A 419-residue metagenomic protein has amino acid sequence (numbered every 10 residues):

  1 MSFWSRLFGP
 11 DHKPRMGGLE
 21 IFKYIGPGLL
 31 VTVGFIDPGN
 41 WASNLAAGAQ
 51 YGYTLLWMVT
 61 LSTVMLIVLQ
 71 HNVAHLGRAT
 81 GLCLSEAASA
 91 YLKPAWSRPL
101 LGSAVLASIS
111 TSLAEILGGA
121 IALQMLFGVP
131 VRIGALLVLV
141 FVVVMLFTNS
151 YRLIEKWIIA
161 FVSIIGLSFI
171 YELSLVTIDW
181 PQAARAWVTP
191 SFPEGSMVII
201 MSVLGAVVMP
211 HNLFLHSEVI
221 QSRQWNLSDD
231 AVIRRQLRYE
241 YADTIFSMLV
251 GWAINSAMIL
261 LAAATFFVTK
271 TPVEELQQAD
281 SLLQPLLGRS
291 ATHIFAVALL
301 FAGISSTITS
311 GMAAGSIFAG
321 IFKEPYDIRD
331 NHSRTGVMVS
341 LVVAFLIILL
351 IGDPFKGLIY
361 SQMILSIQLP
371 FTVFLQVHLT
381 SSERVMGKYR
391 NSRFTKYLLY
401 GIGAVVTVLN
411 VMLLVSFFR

Functional and structural regions predicted by a protein language model:
F3-P10, S43-G48, H71-W96, I121 (+2 more regions): Flexible loop linkers connecting adjacent transmembrane helices in multi-pass alpha-helical membrane transporters
K13-G18, G52, A79-L106, L126-V131 (+2 more regions): Transmembrane-helix boundary/entry motifs in multi-pass membrane transporters
V31, M58-Y91, P99-S110: Juxtamembrane transmembrane-helix boundary signature
M65-A79, I220-Q224, D229, L249-Q278: Extracellular/periplasmic helix-exit of transmembrane alpha-helices
H75, A79, S97-G128, A135-L139 (+4 more regions): Hydrophobic transmembrane alpha-helices that form the core helical bundles of multi-pass secondary transporters
A95-S97, R132-A135, F246, S290-T292 (+2 more regions): Loop-to-transmembrane helix boundary motifs in multi-pass membrane proteins
L101, V105, L126-T148, I164-F169 (+2 more regions): Transmembrane alpha-helical segments of multi-pass small-molecule transport proteins
V162-T189, L204-I220, L375-R384, L409-R419: Hydrophobic alpha-helical segments and their helix-loop junctions in multi-pass secondary transporters
